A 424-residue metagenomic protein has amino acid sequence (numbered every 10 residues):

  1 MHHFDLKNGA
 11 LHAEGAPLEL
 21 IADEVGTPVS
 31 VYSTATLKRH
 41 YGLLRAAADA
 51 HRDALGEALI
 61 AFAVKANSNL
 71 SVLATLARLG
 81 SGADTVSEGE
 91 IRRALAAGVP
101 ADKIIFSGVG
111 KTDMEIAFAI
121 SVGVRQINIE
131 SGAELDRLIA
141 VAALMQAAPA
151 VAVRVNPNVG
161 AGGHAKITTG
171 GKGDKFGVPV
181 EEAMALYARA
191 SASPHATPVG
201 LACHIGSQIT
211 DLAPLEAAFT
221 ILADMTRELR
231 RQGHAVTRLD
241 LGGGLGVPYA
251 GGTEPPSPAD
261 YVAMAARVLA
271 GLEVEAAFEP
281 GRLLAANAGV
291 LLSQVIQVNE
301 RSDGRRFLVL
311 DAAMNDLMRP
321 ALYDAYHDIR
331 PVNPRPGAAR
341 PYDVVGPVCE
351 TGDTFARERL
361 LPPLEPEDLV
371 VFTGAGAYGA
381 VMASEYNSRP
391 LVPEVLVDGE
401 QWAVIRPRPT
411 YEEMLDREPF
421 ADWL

Functional and structural regions predicted by a protein language model:
M1-P149, S193-T197, D224, R231 (+1 more regions): A charged N-terminal "starter" segment
L37, K65, S87, A119 (+7 more regions): Conserved, mostly hydrophobic/aromatic
A63-N69, V86-G89, V109-K111, E130-G132 (+7 more regions): Active-site beta-loop-alpha junctions enriched in small/polar residues
S68-S71, R92-R93, T112, D136 (+8 more regions): Flexible loop/turn segments at secondary-structure boundaries
V72-L73, A96, I116-S121, L138-V141 (+6 more regions): Short acidic, glycine/serine/threonine-rich loops at helix termini
A83-D84, I104, I127, L201 (+3 more regions): Hydrophobic residues within beta-strands of alpha/beta enzymes
N158-N299, L361-L364, N387, D398: Active-site loop/helix belt of alpha/beta enzymes
M264, E273-L424: Charged (often Lys/Glu-rich) extended helix/loop segments that serve as interaction or gating elements
